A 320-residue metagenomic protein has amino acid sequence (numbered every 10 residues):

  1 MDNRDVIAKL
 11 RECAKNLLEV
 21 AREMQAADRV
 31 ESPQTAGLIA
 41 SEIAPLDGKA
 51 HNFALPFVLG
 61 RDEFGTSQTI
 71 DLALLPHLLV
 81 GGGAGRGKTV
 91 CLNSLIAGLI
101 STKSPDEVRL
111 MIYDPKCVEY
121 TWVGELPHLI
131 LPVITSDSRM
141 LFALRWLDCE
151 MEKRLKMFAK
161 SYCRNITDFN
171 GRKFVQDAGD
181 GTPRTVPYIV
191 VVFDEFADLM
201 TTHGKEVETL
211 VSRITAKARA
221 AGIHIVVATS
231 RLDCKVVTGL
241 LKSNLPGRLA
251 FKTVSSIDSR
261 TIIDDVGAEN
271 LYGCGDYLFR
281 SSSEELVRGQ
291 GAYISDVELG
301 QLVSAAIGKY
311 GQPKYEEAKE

Functional and structural regions predicted by a protein language model:
M1-D28, P33-R164, P183-T253, I257-L271 (+3 more regions): P-loop NTPase catalytic phosphate-binding loop
N165-F169: Juxtamembrane/interfacial segments at transmembrane-helix boundaries in multi-pass membrane proteins
G171-P183, I214: Conserved alpha-helical scaffold flanking the Walker A/P-loop in AAA+ ATPase domains
K314-E317: Intrinsically disordered, low-complexity mixed-charge segments
